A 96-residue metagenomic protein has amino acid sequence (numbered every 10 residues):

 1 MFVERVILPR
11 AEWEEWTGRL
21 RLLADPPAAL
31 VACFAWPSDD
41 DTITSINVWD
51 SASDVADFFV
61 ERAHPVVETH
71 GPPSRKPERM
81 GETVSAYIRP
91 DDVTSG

Functional and structural regions predicted by a protein language model:
M1-T44, D50-H64, G71-G96: Short S/T/G/P-rich N-terminal loop/turn motif that feeds into the first structured element of a domain
